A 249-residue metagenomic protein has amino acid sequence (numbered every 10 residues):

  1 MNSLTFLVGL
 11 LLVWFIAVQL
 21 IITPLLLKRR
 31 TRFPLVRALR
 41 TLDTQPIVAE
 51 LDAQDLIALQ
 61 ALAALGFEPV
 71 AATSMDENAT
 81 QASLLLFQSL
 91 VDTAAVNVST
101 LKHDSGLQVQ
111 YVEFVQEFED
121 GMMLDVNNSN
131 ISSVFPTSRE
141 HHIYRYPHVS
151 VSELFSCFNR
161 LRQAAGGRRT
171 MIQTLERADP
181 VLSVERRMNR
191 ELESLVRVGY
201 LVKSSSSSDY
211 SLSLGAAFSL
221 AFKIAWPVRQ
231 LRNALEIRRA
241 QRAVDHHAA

Functional and structural regions predicted by a protein language model:
M1, D43, I47, Q54 (+1 more regions): General structural signal for secondary-structure boundaries
M1-N2, Q60, A248-A249: Polar low-complexity intrinsically disordered regions
M1-V13: Feature marks short, highly hydrophobic, charge-poor N-terminal signal-anchor/signal peptide-like helices that anchor
L11, R190-A249: Intrinsically disordered, low-complexity regions enriched in serine/threonine
V13-P24: Alpha-helical transmembrane segments
I22-L86: N-terminal topogenic membrane-targeting module
L59, A63-S204: Structured extramembrane domains adjacent to transmembrane segments
